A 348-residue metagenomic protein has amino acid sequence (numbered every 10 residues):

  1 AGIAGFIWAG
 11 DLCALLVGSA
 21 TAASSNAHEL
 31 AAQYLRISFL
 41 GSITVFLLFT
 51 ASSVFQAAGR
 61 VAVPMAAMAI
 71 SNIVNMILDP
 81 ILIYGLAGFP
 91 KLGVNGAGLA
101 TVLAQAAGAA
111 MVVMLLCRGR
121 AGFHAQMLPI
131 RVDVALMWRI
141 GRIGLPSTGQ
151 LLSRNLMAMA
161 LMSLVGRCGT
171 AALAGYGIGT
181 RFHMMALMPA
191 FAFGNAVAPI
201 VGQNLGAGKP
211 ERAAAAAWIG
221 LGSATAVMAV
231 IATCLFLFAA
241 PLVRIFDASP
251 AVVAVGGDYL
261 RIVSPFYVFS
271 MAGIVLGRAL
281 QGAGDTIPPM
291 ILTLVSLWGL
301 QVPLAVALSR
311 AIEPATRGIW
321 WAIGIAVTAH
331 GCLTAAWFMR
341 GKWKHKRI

Functional and structural regions predicted by a protein language model:
A1-I3, V45-P64, G175-A239, S270-L292: Small-residue-rich hydrophobic transmembrane alpha-helices
A1-I43, F89-L145, V201-F266, L308-I348: Short alpha-helical transmembrane segments in multi-pass integral membrane proteins
G5-G10, A14, N75, D79 (+9 more regions): Juxtamembrane/transmembrane-helix interface segments of polytopic membrane transporters
G10-D11, S53, P80, Y84 (+11 more regions): Transmembrane alpha-helix boundary and packing residues in multipass membrane permease domains and related
S24, R60-V61, G169-T170, S249 (+2 more regions): Short loop-to-helix capping motifs
I37, S71, A104-G108, V112 (+3 more regions): Transmembrane helical elements of multi-pass membrane transporters/channels
I37-Q56, P64-N72, A97-V112, F191-G194 (+4 more regions): Short runs within selected transmembrane alpha-helices of multi-pass transporters and secretion channels
